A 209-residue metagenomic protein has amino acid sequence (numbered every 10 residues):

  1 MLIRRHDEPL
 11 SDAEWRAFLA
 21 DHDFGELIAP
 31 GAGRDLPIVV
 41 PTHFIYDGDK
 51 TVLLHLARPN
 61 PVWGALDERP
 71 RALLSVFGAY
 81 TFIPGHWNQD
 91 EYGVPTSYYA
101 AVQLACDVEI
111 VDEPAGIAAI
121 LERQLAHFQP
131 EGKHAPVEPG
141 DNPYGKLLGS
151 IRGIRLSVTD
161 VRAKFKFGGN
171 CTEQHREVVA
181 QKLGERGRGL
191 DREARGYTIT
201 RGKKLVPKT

Functional and structural regions predicted by a protein language model:
M1-L53: An N-terminal domain-cap segment
A20, D67-A72, E122-P130: Short, intrinsically disordered, mixed-charge
D23, V40, K50-V52, E68-A72 (+2 more regions): A generic structural signal for short beta-strands and their flanking turns/coil linkers
A29-G33, V62-W63, D90-G93, N142-P143: Catalytic micro-motifs at enzyme active sites that drive phosphoryl/nucleotidyl and oxygen chemistry
G33-L36, F44-V52, R58-P61, R71 (+2 more regions): Short, charged/polar surface micro-motifs in flexible loops or helix N-caps
D35, C106, I154-L156: A residue-level signal for conserved active-site and pocket-lining positions in enzyme catalytic cores
R58-I120: Short, structured beta-strand-loop surface elements
V111-T209: C-terminal edge-of-domain segments
